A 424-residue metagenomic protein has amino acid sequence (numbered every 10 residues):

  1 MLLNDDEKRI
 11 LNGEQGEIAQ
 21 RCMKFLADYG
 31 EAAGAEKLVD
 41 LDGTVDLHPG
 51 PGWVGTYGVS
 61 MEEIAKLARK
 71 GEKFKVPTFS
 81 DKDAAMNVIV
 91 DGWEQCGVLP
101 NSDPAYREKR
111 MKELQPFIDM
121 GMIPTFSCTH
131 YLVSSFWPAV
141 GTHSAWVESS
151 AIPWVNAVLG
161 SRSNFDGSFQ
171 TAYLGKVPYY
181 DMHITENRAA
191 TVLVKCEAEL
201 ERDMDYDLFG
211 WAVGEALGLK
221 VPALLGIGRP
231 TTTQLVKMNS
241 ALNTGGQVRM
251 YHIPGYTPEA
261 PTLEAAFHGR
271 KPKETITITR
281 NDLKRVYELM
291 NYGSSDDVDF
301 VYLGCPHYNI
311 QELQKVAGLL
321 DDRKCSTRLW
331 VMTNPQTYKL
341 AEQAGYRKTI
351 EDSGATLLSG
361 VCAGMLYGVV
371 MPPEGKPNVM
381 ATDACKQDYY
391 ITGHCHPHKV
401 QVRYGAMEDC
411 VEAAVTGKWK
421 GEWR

Functional and structural regions predicted by a protein language model:
M1-R424: Non-transmembrane, aqueous-exposed alpha-helical and coiled segments at domain scale
